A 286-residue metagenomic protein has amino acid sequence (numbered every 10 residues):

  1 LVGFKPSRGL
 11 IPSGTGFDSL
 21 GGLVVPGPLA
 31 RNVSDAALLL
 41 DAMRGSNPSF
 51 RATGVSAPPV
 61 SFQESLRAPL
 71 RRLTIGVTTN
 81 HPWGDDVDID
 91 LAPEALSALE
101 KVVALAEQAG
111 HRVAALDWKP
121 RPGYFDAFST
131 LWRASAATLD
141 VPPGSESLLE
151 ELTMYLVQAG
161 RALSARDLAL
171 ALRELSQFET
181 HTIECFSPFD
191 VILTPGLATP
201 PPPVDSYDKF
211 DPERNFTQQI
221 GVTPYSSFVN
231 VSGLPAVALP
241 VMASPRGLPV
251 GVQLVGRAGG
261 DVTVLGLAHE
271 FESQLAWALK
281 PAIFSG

Functional and structural regions predicted by a protein language model:
L1-F4, T130-A134, F210-P212, V255-G256: Short, hinge-like loop/turn segments at secondary-structure boundaries
L1-H81, E100-A109, A169, R173 (+3 more regions): Structural helix-boundary/capping segments
T53-G54, D126, W132, L170 (+1 more regions): Short, surface-exposed loop/helix-turn segments at secondary-structure junctions that function as lids/hinges flanking
R67-W83, L131-I183, P195-T199, P235-L248: Short helix-loop capping/hinge segments that flank enzyme active sites or metal/cofactor-binding pockets
D86-S97: Glycine- and acidic-residue-enriched helix-capping/strand-helix junction motifs
R112-D117: General small-molecule cofactor/ligand-binding pocket signal
K119-R121, A198-P200, A243, S285: Conserved beta-strand edge residues that scaffold enzyme active sites
D190-I192: Short, Asp-centered acidic motifs that coordinate Mg2+ and/or phosphate in catalytic or ligand-binding sites
